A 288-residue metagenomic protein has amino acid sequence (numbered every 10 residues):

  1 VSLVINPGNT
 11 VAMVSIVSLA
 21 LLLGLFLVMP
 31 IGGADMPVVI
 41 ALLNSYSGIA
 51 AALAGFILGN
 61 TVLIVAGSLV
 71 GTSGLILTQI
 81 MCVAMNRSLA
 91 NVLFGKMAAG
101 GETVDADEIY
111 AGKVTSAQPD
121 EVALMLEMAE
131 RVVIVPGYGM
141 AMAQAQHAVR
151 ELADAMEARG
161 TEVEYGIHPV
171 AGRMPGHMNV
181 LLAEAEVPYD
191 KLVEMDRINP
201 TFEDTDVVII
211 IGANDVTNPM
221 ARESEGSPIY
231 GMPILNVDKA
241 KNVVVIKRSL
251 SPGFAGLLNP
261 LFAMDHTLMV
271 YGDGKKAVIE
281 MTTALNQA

Functional and structural regions predicted by a protein language model:
V1-S45, L63, M128: Acidic, glycine-enriched active-site microenvironments
L3, G24-V28, G48-G55, L124 (+3 more regions): Conserved helix-loop functional segments at active or binding sites
L21, G32, Y46-A90: Mobile "lid/hinge" segments at catalytic clefts and subdomain interfaces of large enzymes
A34-M36, R87, L268: Conformational gate/switch positions in structured elements
V39-A50, E184, P260: Flexible glycine/proline-rich, aromatic-decorated loop/lid segments
L69-A129: Membrane-interfacial segments at transmembrane helix termini in multi-pass membrane proteins
E108-A288: Structured cytosolic domains appended to multi-pass membrane proteins
